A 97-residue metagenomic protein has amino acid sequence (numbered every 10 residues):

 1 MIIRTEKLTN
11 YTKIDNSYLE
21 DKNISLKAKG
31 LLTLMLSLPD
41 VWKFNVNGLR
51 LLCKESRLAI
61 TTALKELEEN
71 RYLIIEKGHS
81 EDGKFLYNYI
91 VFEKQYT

Functional and structural regions predicted by a protein language model:
M1-T9: N-terminal leader segment of winged-helix/HTH proteins
K7, I14, G83-F85: A general marker of short, structured functional hotspots
Y18-A28, M35-Y89: Winged helix-turn-helix DNA-binding recognition segment
F92-T97: Charged low-complexity intrinsically disordered patches
